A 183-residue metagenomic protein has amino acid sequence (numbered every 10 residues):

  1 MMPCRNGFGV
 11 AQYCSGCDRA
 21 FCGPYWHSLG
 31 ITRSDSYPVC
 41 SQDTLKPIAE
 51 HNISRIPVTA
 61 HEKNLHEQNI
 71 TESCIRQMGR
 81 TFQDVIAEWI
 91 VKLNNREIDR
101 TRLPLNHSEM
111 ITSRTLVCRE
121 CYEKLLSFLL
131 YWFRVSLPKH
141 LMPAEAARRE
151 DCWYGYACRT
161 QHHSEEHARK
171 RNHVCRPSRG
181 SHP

Functional and structural regions predicted by a protein language model:
M1-P183: Cys/His-coordinated Zn2+-binding motifs and related Cys/His-dense segments, i.e., zinc fingers/knuckles in modular
